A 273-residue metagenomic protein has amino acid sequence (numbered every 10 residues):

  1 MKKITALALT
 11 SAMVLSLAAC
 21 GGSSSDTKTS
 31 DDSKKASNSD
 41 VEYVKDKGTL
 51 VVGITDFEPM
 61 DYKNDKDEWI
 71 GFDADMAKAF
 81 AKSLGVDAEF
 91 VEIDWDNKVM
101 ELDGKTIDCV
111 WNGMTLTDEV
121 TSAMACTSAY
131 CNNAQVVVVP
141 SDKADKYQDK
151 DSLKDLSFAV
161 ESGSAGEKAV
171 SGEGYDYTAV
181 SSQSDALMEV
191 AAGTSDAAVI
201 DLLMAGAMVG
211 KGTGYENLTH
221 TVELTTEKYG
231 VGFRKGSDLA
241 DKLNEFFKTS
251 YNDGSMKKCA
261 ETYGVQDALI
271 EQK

Functional and structural regions predicted by a protein language model:
L17-S33: Bacterial lipoprotein signal-peptidase II cleavage site
K28-G113: Extracytoplasmic small-molecule ligand-binding "clamshell" domains of the periplasmic binding protein/Venus flytrap
L50-V51, G85-D87, G104-N112, L156 (+2 more regions): Alpha-to-beta junction loops
G53-E58, V91-D96, K105, C109-T117 (+5 more regions): Beta->alpha turn/N-cap motifs
A74-S83, S164, K228-D267: Extended ligand-binding regions for polar small-molecule ligands
F90-L102, D145, S162-S164, T178-A192 (+1 more regions): Short helix-initiation/N-cap motifs at beta->coil->alpha
N132-V139, L202, G206-K248, Q266-K273: Periplasmic-binding protein-like
V139-S157: Flexible hinge/capping segments at coil-to-helix
